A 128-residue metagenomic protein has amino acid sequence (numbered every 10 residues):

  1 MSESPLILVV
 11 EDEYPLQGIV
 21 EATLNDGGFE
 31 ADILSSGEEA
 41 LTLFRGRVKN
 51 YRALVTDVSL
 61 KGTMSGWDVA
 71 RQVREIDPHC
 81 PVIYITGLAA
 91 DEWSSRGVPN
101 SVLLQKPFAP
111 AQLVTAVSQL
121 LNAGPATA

Functional and structural regions predicted by a protein language model:
L8, I33-A53: Acidic, metal-coordinating helix/loop segments flanking the phosphotransfer/catalytic sites of two-component signaling
E11: Conserved acidic carboxylate
Y14-I33: Two-component/phosphorelay signaling modules centered on CheY-like receiver
E21, F108-L120, P125: C-terminal output helix
S36, M64-V69: Acidic catalytic/metal-coordinating carboxylates
D57-V58: Active-site residues of response regulator receiver
W67-H79: Short amphipathic alpha-helix used as the core "switch/output" element in two-component signaling
